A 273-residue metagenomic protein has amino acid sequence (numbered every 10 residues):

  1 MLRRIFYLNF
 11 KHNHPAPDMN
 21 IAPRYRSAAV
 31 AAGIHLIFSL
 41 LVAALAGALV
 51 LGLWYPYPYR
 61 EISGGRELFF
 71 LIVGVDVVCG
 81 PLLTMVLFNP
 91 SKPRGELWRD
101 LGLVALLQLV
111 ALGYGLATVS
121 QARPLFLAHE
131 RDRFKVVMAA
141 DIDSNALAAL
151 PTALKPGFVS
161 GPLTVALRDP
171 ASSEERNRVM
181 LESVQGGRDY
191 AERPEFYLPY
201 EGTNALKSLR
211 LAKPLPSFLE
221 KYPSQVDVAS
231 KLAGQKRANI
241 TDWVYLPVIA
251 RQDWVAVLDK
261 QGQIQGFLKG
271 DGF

Functional and structural regions predicted by a protein language model:
L2-P56: Membrane-anchoring/interfacial helices and their immediately flanking loops in integral membrane proteins
I34-A46, V75-V78, L103, L107-V110: Lipid-exposed faces of alpha-helical membrane segments in multi-pass integral membrane proteins
L41-F88, W98: Membrane-embedded alpha-helical segments of integral membrane proteins
L51, T84, L112, L116-R123: Transmembrane helix-loop junctions and nearby membrane-interface residues
G74-T84, K135-P162: Short extracytoplasmic
R99-V119: Internal/C-terminal transmembrane anchor helices
T118-V137: Alpha-helical transmembrane signal-anchor/signal-peptide segments
A146-F273: Extracytosolic and intramembrane catalytic regions of membrane-associated proteins in envelope/secretory systems
